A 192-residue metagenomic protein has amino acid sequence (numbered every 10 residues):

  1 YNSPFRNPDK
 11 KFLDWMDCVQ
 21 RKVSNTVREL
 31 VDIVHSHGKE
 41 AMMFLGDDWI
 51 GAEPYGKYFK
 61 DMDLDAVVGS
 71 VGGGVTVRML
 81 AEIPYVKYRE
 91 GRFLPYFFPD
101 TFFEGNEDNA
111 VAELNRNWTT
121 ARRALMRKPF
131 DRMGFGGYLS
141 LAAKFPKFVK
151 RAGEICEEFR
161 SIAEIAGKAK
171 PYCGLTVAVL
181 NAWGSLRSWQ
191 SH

Functional and structural regions predicted by a protein language model:
Y1-H192: Glycan-processing catalytic domains of CAZymes
